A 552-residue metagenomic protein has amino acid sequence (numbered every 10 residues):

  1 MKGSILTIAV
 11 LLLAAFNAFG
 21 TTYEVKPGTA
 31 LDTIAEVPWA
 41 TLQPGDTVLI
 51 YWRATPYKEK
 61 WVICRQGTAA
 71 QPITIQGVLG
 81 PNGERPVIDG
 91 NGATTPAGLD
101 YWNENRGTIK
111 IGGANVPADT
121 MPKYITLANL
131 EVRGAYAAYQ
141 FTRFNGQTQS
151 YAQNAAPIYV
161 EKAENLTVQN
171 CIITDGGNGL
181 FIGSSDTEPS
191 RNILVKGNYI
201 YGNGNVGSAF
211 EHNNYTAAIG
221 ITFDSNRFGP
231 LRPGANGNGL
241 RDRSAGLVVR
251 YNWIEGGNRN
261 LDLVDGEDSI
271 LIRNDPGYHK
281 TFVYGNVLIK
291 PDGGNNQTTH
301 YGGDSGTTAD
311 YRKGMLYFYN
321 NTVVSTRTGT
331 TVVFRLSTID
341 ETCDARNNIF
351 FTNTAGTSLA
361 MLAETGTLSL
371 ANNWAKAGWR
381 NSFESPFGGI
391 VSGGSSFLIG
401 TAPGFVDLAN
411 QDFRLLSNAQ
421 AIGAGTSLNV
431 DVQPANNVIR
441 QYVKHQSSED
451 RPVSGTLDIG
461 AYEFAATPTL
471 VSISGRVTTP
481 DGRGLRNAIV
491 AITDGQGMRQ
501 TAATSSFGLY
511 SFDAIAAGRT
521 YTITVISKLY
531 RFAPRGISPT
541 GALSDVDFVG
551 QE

Functional and structural regions predicted by a protein language model:
P27-T74, L79-A93, E131-V132, A137: N-terminal extracellular ligand-recognition/capping segment immediately after the signal peptide
Y57-W61, G83-K123, A128, R133-G404: Glycine- and acidic/polar-rich repeat regions and solenoidal domains
G393-A465: C-terminal accessory segments
L470, S474-R486: Structural motif
T493-L509: Short, acidic Ser/Thr/Gly-rich low-complexity loop/linker segments typical of extracellular and cell-surface proteins
S511-T522: Short Pro-Gly-centered beta-turn/loop motif in secreted/extracellular proteins
T520-S538: A short, solvent-exposed loop/turn motif at the edges and junctions of modular extracellular/periplasmic domains
I537-E552: Extracellular beta-sheet/turn segments enriched in Thr/Pro/Gly and aliphatic residues
